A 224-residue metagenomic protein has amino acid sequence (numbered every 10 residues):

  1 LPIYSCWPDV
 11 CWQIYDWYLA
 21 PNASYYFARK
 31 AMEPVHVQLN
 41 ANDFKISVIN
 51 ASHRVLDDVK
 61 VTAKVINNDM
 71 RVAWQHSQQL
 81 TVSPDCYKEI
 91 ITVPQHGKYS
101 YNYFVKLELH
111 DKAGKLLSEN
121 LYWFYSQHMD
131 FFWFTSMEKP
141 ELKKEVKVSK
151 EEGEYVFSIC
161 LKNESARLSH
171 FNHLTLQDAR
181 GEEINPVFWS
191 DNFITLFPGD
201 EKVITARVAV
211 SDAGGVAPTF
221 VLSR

Functional and structural regions predicted by a protein language model:
L1-N192, L196-A206, G215-T219: Carbohydrate-binding surfaces of carbohydrate-active enzymes
V221-R224: Short, conserved aromatic-histidine micro-motifs
